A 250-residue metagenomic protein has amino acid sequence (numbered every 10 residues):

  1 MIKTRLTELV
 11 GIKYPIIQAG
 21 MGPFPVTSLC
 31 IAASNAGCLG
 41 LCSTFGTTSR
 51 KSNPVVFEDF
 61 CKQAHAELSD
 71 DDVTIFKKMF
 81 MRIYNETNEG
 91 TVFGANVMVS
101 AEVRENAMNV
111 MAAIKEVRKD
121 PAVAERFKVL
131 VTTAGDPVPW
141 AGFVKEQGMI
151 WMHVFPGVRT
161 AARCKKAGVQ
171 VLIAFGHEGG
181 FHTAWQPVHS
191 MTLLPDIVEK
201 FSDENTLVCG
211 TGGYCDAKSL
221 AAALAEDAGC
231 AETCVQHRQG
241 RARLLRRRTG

Functional and structural regions predicted by a protein language model:
M1-N205: Active-site entrance/lid segments in N-terminal catalytic domains of soluble metabolic enzymes
F24, Y214-C215: Residue-level detector of alpha-helix initiation sites
A134, G176, G210-G212, V235: Short, structured patches in soluble enzyme cores that scaffold and shape functional sites
T183-L207, C215-G250: Conserved active-site-proximal phosphate/metal-binding subdomains
